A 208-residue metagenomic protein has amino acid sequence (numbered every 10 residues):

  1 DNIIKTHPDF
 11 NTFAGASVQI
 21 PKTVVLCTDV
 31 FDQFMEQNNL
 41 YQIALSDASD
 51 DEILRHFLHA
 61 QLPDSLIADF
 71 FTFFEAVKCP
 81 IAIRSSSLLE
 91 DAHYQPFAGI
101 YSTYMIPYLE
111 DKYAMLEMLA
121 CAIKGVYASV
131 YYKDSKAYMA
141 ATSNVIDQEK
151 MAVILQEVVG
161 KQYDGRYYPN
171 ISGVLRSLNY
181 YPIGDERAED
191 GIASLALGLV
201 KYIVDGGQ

Functional and structural regions predicted by a protein language model:
D1-S46, D50-D64: A conserved helix-loop-beta module that forms one wall/lid of the active-site cleft in ATP-utilizing catalytic domains
D1-T12, Q61-Q208: Conserved mixed alpha/beta core segments that line enzyme active sites in large multi-domain catalysts
